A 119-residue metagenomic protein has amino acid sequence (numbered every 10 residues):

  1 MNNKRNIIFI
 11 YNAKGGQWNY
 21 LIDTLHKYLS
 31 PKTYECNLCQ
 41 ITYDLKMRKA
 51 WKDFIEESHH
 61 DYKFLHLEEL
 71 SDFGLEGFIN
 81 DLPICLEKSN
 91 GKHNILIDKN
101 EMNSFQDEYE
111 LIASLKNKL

Functional and structural regions predicted by a protein language model:
M1-R5, N117-L119: Basic/polar N-terminal segments that are highly enriched at the extreme N-terminus, encompassing both cleavable
N2, N12, Q17, H60-F64 (+2 more regions): Histidine/cysteine-enriched polar flanking segments
K4-L45: Local sequence-structure signature of Cys/Sec-based thiol-disulfide redox active-site neighborhoods
D23, K27-S30, E56, H60 (+1 more regions): Short, intrinsically disordered, mixed-charge
A50-D81, L86: Thioredoxin-like thiol-disulfide oxidoreductase module
D81-I97: A short, hydrophobic beta-strand/beta-hairpin element that forms part of a small beta-sheet core
Y109-L119: Charged phosphate-binding loop/patch that engages nucleotide di/tri-phosphates or the phosphate backbone of nucleic
